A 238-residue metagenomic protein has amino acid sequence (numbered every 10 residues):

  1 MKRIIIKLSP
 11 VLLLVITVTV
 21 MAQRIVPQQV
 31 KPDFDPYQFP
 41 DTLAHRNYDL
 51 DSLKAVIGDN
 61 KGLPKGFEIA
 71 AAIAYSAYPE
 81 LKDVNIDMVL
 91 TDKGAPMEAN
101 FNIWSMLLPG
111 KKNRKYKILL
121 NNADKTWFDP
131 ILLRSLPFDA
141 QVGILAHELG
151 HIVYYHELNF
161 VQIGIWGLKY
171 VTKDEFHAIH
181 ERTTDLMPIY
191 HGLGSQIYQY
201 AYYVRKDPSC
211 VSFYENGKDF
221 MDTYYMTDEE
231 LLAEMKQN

Functional and structural regions predicted by a protein language model:
M1-Q28: Bacterial Sec-dependent N-terminal signal peptides
A22-K111: A metal-dependent hydrolase signature that marks the N-terminal structural subdomain at the beginning of catalytic folds
A55-N60, L132, Y170-D174: Second-shell loop/turn segments in exported
E98-D139, Y155: Active-site scaffold of zinc-dependent metalloenzymes
D139, Y154-R182: Post-HEXXH active-site segment of zinc metalloproteases
G143-H156: Active-site recognition of the HExxH zinc-binding catalytic motif
H177, Y190-N238: Long, well-structured alpha-helical subdomains associated with metal-dependent extracellular/ecto-lumenal hydrolases
